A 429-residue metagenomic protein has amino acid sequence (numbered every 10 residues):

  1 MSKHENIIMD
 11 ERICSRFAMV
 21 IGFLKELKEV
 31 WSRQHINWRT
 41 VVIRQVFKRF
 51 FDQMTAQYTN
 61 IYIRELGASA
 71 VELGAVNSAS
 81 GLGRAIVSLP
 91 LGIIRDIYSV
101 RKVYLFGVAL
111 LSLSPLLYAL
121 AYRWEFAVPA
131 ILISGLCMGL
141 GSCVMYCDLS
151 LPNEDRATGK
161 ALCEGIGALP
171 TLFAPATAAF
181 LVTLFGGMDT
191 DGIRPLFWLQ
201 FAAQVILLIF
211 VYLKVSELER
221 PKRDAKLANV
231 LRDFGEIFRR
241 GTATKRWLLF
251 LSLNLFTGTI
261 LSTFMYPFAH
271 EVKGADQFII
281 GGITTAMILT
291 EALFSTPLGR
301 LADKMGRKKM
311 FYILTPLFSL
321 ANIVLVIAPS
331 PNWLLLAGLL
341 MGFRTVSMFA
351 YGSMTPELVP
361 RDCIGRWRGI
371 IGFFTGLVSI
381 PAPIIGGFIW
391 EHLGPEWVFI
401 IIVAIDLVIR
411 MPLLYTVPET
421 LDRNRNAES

Functional and structural regions predicted by a protein language model:
E5-H35, S216-L249, S429: Juxtamembrane intracellular "pre-TM" segments in multi-pass secondary transporters
F23-A85, A243-T284: Helix-loop boundary and gating motifs at the non-cytosolic
V46, S114, E125-G141, N332-V346: Hydrophobic core of transmembrane alpha-helices in multi-pass small-molecule transporters, especially MFS/SLC-type
V87-S99, V182, F294-G306, W390: Helix-to-loop junctions at the C-terminal end of transmembrane segments in multipass secondary transporters
K102-L117, K309-V324, V403: Structural signature of the two symmetry-related core transmembrane helices
L132-G167, Y351-M354: Cytoplasmic helix-loop-helix junction between adjacent transmembrane helices in 12-TM secondary transporters
K160-A179, G372-A382: Glycine-rich segments within core transmembrane alpha-helices of 12-TM secondary carriers
F210-A225, L414-N426: Helix-loop junctions on the cytosolic side of multi-pass membrane transporters, especially the intracellular loop
